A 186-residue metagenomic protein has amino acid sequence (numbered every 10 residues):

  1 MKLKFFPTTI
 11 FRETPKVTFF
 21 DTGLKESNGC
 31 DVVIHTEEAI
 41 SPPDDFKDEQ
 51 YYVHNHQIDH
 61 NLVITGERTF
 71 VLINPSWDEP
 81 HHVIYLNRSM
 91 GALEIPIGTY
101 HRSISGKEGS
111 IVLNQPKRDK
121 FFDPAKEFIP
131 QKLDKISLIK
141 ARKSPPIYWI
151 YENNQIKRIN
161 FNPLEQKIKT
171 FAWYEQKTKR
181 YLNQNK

Functional and structural regions predicted by a protein language model:
M1-R88, S105-K186: Active-site region of the double-stranded beta-helix
M90-S103: Histidine-centered metal-chelating micro-motifs
